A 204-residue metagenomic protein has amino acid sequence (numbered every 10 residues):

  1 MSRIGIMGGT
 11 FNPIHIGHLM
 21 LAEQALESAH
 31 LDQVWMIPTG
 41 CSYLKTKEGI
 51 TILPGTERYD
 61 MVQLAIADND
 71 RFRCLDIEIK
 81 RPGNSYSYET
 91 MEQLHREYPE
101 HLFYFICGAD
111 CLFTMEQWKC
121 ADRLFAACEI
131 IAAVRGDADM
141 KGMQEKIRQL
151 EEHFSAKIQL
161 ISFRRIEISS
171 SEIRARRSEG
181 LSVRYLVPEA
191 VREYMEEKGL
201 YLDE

Functional and structural regions predicted by a protein language model:
M1-E204: Nucleotidyltransferase catalytic core that binds NTPs
